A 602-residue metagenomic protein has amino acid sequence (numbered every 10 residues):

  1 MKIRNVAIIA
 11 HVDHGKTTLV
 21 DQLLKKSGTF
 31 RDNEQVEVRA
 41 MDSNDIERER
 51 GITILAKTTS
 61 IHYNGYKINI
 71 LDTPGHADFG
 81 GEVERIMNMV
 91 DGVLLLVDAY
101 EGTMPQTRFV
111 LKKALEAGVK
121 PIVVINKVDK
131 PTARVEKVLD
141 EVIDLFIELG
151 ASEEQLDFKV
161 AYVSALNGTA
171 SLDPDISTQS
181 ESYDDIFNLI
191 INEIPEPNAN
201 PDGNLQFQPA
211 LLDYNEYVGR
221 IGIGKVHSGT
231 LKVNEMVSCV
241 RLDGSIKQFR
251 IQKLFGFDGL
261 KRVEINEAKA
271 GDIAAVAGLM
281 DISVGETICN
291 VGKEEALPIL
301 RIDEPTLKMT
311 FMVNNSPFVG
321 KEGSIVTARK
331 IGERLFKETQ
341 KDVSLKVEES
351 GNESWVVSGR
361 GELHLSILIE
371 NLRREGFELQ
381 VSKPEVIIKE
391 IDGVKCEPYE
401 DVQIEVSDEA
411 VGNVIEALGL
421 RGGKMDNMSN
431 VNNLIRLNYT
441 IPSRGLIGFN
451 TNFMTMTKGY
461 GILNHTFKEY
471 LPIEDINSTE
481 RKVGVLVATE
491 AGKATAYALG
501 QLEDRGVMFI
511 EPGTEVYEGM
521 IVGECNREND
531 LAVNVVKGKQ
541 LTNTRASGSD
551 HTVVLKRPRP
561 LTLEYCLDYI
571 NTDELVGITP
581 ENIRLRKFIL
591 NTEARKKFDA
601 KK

Functional and structural regions predicted by a protein language model:
M1-V97, E101, E141, L212: P-loop NTPase switch module centered on the Walker A-proximal segment
Q22-L23, S60, E82-R85, M89 (+5 more regions): Alpha-helical scaffold elements adjacent to nucleotide-binding pockets in ATP/GTP-utilizing enzyme cores
D32, M104-P105, K130-E136, G168-P174 (+6 more regions): Switch/connector loops and helix/strand junctions flanking conserved nucleotide-binding motifs in nucleotide-processing
T73-F79, M87-R108, L115-E136: Conserved Switch II/interswitch segment of TRAFAC-class P-loop GTPases
K120, K130-I191: Canonical P-loop GTPase G-domain recognition
N126, S164, G361: Active-site glycine-centered loops adjacent to acidic/histidine catalytic or metal-binding residues that shape
I143, K159, S180, N188-N192 (+2 more regions): Accessory interaction regions appended to the cores of large information-processing enzymes
F207, Y214-G219: A contiguous, basic/glycine-rich beta-loop/short-helix subdomain that forms a polymer-engagement track
